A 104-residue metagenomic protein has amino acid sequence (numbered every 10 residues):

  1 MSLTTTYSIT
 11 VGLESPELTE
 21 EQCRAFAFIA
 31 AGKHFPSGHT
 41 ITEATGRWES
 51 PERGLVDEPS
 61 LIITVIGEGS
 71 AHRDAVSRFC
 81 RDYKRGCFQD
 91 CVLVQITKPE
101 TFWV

Functional and structural regions predicted by a protein language model:
M1-V104: Positively charged, small/polar-rich N-terminal and surface patches that mediate targeting and assembly and bind
